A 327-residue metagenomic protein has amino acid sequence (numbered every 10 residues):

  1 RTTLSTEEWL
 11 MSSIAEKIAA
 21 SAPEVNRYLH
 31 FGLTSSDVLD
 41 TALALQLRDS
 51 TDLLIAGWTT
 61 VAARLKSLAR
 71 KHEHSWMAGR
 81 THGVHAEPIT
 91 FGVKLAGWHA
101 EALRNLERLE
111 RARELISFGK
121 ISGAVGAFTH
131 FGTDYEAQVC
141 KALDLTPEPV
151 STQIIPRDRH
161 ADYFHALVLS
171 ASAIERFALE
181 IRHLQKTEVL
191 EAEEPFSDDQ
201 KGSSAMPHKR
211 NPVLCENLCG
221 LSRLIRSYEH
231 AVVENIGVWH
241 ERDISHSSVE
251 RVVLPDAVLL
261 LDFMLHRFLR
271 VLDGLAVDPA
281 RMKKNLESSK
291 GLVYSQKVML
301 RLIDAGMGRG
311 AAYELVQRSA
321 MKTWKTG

Functional and structural regions predicted by a protein language model:
R1, M206-G327: Glycine-rich cofactor/substrate-binding loops
R1-F128, G132-Q138, P147, Q200-S203 (+4 more regions): A helix-coil-helix interface module used to build multimeric assemblies and to scaffold catalytic/cofactor sites
T3, E7, H160-Y163, S295: Short runs of predominantly hydrophobic/aromatic residues within well-ordered alpha helices that form helix-helix
W9-S13, K17, R64, L68 (+14 more regions): Generic, well-ordered alpha-helical scaffold segments in large soluble proteins
S50, L54-V61, F91-W98, N105 (+8 more regions): Amphipathic alpha-helix face/heptad-repeat signature
L68, H72-S75, L109-A112, I116 (+6 more regions): Hydrophobic stripe of amphipathic alpha-helices that form coiled-coil interfaces
N105, L109, Q153-S247, R251: Glycine-rich anion/phosphate-binding loop at the beta-strand->alpha-helix junction
E136-Q153, R157: Active-site-adjacent "gating/activation" loops or surface patches in catalytic cores
